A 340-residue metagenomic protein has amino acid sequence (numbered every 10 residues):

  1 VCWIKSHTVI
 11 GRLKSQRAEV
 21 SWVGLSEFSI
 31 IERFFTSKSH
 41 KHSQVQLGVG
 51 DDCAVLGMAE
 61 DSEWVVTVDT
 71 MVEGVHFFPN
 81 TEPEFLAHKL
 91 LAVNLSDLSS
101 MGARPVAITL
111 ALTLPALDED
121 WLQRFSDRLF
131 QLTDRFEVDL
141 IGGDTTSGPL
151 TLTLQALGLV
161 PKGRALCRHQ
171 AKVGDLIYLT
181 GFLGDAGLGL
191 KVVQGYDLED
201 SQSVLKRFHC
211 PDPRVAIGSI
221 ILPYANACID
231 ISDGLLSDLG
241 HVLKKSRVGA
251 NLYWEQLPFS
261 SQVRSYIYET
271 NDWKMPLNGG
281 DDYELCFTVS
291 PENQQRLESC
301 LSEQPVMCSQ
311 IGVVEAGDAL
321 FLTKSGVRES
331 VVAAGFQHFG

Functional and structural regions predicted by a protein language model:
W3, V9-E82, M101, V106 (+1 more regions): Extreme N-terminal cap/leader segments of soluble proteins
V9-S39, S62, P115-D139, T146-L150 (+3 more regions): Glycine-/charge-enriched secondary-structure boundary and capping motifs
F34, M58, W64, M71 (+2 more regions): Glycine-rich anion-binding loops of enzyme active sites
V55, N94, G102, L140 (+4 more regions): Residue-level signal for inorganic ion chemistry
P83-A107, D127-R135, A216, I220 (+1 more regions): Small-aliphatic-rich amphipathic alpha-helix that forms the alpha element of a beta-alpha
Q155-L166, Q202-G218: Active-site glycine-rich loop that binds ribose-phosphate moieties when present
G187-L205: Short, compositionally biased
